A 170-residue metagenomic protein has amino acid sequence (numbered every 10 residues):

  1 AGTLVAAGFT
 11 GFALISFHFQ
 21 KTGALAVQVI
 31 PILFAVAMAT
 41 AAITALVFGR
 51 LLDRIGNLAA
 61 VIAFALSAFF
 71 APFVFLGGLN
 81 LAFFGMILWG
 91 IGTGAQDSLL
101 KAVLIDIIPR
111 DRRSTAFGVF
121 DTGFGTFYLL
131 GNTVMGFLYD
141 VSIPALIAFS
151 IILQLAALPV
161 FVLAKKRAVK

Functional and structural regions predicted by a protein language model:
A1-A26, I30: Helix-loop boundary and gating motifs at the non-cytosolic
V27-Q28, R110-V119: Loop-to-transmembrane helix entry/capping segments in MFS-fold secondary transporters and related SLC/MFSD carriers
M38-L46, G125-L129: Residue-level signature of mid-helix packing/kink "hotspots" within the transmembrane helices of 12-pass Major
I43-G56, Y139: Helix-to-loop junctions at the C-terminal end of transmembrane segments in multipass secondary transporters
L58-F73: Structural signature of the two symmetry-related core transmembrane helices
V74-G85: Helix-loop junctions at membrane interfaces in 12-TM secondary transporters
A95-I108: Intracellular juxtamembrane helix-capping segments at the cytosolic ends of symmetry-related transmembrane helices
A148-K170: Multi-pass alpha-helical transporter architecture, strongest for 12-TM Major Facilitator/SLC carriers used
